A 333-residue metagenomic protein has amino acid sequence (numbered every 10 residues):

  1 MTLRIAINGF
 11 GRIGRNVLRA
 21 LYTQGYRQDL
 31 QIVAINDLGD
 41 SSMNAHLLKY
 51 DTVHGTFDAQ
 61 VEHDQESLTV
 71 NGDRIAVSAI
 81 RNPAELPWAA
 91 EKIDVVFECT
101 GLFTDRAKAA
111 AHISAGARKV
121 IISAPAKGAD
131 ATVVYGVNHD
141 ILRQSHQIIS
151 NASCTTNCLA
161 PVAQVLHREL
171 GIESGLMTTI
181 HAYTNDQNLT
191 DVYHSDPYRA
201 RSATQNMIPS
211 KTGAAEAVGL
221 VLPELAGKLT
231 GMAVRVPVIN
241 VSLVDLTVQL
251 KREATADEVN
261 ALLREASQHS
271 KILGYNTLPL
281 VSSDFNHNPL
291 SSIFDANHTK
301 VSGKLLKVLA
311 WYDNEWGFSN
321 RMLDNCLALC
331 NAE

Functional and structural regions predicted by a protein language model:
M1-A200, K300, M322-D324, A332-E333: N-terminal Rossmann-like NAD(P) cofactor-binding subdomain of oxidoreductases, focused on the glycine-rich
L3, G231, L243, T247-E333: C-terminal active-site/capping subdomain that shapes the small-molecule cofactor and substrate pocket of enzyme
F10, G14, D105, A152-T155 (+9 more regions): Generic structural signal for well-ordered, non-membrane alpha-helical segments in soluble metabolic enzymes
G14, L18, A110, A160-H167 (+8 more regions): Predominant activation on well-ordered alpha-helical scaffold segments within soluble catalytic domains
L21, G25, G39, L166-L170 (+8 more regions): Structural signal for hydrophobic packing residues in well-ordered secondary-structure cores of soluble enzyme domains
L38-D40, A126-K127, S153-T155, T179-D186 (+4 more regions): Glycine-rich beta-alpha junction loops
S145-H146, S202-T204, V241-D245, L305-K307: Short, solvent-exposed beta-strand edge segments and adjacent coil->beta transition regions
R168, I172-I239: Acidic, glycine-rich segments within the central catalytic cores of soluble metabolic enzymes that bind/position
